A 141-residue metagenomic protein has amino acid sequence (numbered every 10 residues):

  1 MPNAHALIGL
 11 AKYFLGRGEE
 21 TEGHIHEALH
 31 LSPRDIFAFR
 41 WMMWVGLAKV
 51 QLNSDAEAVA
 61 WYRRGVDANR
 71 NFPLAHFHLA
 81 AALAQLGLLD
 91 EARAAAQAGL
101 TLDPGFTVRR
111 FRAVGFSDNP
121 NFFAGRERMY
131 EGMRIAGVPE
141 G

Functional and structural regions predicted by a protein language model:
A4-G141: Alpha-helical protein-protein interaction modules
